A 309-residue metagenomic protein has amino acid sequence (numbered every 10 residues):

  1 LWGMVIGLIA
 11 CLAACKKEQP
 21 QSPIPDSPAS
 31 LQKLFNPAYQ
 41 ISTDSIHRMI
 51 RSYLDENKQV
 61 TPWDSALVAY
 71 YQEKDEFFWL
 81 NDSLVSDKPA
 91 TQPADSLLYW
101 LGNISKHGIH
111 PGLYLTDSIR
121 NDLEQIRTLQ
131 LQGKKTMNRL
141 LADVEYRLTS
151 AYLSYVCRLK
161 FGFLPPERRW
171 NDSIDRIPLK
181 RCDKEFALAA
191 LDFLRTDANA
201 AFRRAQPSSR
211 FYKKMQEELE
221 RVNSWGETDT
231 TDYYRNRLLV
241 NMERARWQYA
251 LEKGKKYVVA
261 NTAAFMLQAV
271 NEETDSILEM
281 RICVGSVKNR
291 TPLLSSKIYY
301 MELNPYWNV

Functional and structural regions predicted by a protein language model:
L1-M4: Bacterial N-terminal signal peptides that target proteins for export
C11-A14: C-terminal motif of bacterial Sec signal peptides marking the signal peptidase cleavage site
K16-P62, V68-A69, Y146, L153-S154 (+2 more regions): Well-ordered beta-sheet/strand-loop patches within structured domains
K16-R176: Cationic-aromatic interfacial patches
I174-E185: Eukaryote-specific, cytoplasm-facing alpha-helical/coiled-coil scaffolding segments in long proteins
